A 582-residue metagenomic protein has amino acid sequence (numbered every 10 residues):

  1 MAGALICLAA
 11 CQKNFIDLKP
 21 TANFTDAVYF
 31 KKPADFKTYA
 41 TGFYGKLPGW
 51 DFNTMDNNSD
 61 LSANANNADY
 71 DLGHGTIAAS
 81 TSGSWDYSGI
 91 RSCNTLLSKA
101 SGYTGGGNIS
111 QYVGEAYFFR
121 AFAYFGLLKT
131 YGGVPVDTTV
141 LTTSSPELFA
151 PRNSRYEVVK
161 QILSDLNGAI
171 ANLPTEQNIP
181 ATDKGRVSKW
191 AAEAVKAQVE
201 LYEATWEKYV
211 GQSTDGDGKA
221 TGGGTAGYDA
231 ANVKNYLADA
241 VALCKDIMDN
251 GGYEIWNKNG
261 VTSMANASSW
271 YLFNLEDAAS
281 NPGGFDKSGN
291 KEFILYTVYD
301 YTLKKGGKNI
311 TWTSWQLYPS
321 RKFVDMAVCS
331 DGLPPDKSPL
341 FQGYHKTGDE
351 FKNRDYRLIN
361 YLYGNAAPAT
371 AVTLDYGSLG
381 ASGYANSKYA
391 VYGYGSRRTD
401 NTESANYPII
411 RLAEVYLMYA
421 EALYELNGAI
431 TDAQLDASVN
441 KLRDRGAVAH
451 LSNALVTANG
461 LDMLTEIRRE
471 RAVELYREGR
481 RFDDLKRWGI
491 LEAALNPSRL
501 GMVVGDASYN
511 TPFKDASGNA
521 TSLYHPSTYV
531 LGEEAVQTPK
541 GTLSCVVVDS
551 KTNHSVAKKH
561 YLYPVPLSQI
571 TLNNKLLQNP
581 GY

Functional and structural regions predicted by a protein language model:
M1-A9, L243: Sec-dependent bacterial lipoprotein signal peptides
A9-C11, D86, Q161-L163, D183-R186 (+8 more regions): Long, intrinsically disordered, low-complexity segments
Q12-A68, V134, N167, R186-E193 (+4 more regions): An aromatic- and glycine-enriched ligand-binding surface/loop that stacks and positions planar moieties
T25-T41, G45-G49, A65-Y131, S145-K184 (+6 more regions): Conserved, well-structured interaction surfaces
D51-T54, N108-I109, T175-K184, Y253-G260 (+3 more regions): Surface-exposed patches in mature extracellular/periplasmic domains of secreted proteins
L128-P135, Q177, V199-G211, E425-A429: Short coil/turn linking the two alpha-helices of tandem helical-hairpin repeats
V140-L141, F149-Y156, E207-A242, E403-K441: Acidic, serine/threonine/proline-rich low-complexity intrinsically disordered regions
G185-V195, V199, P408-V415, D483 (+1 more regions): Amphipathic alpha-helical protein-interaction segments enriched in hydrophobic
